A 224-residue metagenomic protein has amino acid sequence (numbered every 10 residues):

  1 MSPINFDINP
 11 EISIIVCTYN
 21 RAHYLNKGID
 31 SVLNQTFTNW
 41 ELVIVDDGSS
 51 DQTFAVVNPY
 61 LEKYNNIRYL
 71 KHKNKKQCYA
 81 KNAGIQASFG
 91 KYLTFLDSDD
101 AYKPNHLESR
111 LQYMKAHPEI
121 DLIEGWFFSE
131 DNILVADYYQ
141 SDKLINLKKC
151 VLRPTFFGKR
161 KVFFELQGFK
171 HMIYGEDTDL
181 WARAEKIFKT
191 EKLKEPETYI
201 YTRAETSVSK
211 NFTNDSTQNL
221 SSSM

Functional and structural regions predicted by a protein language model:
M1-L33: N-proximal low-complexity "stem/linker" segments adjacent to membrane-targeting elements
N26, D51-P59, A101, N105: Acidic helix N-cap motif at the loop->helix transition within catalytic regions of sugar-transfer enzymes
S31, T38, D46-A55, D97: A conserved acidic beta->alpha catalytic loop
H72-S88: Glycine-rich, basic loop-to-helix element that forms the pyrophosphate-binding segment of sugar-nucleotide handling
L93: Short aromatic/hydrophobic "clamp" motif used to bind/position activated sugar donors
L96, A101-H106, S129, G158 (+2 more regions): Hydrophobic/aromatic residue at the end of a short beta strand that borders the catalytic acidic motif
N105-A136: Conserved donor NDP-sugar-binding/catalytic core segment of glycosyltransferases
Y138-M224: Conserved nucleotide-sugar donor-binding catalytic segment
